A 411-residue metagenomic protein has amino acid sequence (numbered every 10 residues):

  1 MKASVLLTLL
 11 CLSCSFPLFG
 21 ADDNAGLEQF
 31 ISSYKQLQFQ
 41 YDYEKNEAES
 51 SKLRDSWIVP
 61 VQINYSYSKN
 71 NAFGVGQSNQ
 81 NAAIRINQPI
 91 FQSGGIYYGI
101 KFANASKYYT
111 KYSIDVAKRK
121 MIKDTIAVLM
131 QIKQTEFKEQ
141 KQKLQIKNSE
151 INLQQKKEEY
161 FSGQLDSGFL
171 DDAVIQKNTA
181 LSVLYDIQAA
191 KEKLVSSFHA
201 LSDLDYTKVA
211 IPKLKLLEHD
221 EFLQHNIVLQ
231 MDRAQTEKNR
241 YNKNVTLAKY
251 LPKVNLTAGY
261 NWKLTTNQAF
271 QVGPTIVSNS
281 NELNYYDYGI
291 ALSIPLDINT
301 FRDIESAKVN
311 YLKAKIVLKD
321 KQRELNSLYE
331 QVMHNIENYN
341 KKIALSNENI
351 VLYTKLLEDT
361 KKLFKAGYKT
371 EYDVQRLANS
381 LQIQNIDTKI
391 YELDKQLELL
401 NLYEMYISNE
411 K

Functional and structural regions predicted by a protein language model:
L7-S15: Bacterial N-terminal signal peptides
L18-Q62, I90, Q164-G168, D172 (+4 more regions): Bacterial Sec-pathway N-terminal export signals of envelope proteins
I31-K35, E44-V59, I84-K101, Y112-R119 (+5 more regions): A glycine-/polar-enriched beta->alpha junction
S66, Q268-N279: Flexible, solvent-exposed loop segments that connect beta-strands
Y67-N71, I90, Y260-T266, I294-I298 (+1 more regions): Transmembrane beta-strands of outer-membrane beta-barrel pores
F73-N79, I211, N267-G273, E305-S306 (+1 more regions): Outer-membrane beta-barrel translocator domains and adjoining extracellular loop/strand segments of Gram-negative
V75-N79, N279-Y285: Transmembrane beta-barrel outer-membrane domains
K118-Q230, A234-N239, V332-Y339, E358 (+4 more regions): Periplasmic alpha-helical coiled-coil/stalk elements that build and connect Gram-negative outer-membrane
